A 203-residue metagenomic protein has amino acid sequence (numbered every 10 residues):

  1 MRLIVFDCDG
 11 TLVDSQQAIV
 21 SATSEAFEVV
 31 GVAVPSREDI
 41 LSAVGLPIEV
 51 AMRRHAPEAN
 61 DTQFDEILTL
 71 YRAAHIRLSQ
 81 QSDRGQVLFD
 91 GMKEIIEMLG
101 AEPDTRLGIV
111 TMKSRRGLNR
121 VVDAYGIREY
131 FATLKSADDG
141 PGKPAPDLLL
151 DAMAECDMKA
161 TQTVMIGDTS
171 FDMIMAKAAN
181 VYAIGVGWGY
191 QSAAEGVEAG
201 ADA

Functional and structural regions predicted by a protein language model:
M1-S42: Active-site neighborhood of HAD-like aspartate-dependent phosphohydrolases
A18, P47, E94, R116-G117 (+2 more regions): Short alpha-helical
E28-A33, A59-T62, E102-D104, Y125-Y130 (+1 more regions): Short helix-capping segments at alpha-helix termini
V44-S79, D90-M98: A metal-dependent, Asp-based hydrolase signature
R77-I109, R115-N119, P146: Short, acidic loop-to-helix structural element flanking the phosphoryl-transfer center in phosphate-processing enzymes
G85, S114-M165, S170-A179, S192-V197: Substrate-recognition "cap/lid" segment bordering the active-site pocket of phosphatases
G187: Nucleotide-sugar donor-binding loop of glycosyltransferases
